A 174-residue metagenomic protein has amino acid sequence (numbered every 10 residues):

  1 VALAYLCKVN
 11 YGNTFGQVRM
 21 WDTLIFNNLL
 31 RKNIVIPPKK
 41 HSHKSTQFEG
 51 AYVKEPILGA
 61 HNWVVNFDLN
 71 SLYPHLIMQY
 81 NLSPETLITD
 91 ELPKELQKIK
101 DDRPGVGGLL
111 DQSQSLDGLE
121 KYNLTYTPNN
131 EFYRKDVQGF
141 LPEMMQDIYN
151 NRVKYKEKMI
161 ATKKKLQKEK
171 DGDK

Functional and structural regions predicted by a protein language model:
V1-N81, Q167, D171-K174: Common nucleic-acid-contacting/processivity interface regions adjacent to the catalytic cores of nucleic-acid enzymes
W63, L69-K174: Helical catalytic core of nucleic-acid polymerases
